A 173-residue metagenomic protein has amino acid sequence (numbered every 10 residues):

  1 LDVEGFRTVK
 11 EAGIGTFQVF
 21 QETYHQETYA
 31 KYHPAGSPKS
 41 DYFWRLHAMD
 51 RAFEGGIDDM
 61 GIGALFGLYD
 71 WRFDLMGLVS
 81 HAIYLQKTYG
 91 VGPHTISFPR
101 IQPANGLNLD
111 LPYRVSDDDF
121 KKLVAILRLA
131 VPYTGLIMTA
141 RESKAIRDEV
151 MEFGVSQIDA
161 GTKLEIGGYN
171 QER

Functional and structural regions predicted by a protein language model:
L1, Q18-F20, G61-L65, I96-P99 (+2 more regions): A cross-family glycoside hydrolase active-site/sugar-binding cleft signature
L1-I57, L65-K87, V91, L107-D117: Conserved non-cysteine loop/helix-boundary elements of the Radical SAM core domain that shape
H47-M60, I126-L136: A structural motif corresponding to the C-terminal end of an alpha-helix and its immediate exit/capping segment
M76, K87-R173: Auxiliary Fe-S-binding modules of radical SAM enzymes
